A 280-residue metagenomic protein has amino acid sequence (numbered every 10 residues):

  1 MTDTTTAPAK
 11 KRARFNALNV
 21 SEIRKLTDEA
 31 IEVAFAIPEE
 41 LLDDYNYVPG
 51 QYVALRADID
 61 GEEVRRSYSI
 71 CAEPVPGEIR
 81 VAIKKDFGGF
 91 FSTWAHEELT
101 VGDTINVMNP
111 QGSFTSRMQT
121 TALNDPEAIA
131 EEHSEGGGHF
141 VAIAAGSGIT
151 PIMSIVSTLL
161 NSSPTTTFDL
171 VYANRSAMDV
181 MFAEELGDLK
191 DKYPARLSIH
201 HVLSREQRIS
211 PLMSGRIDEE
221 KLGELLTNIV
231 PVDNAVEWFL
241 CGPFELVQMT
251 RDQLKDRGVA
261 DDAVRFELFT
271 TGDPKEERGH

Functional and structural regions predicted by a protein language model:
D3-Q111, T120-L123, G138, N174-S176 (+2 more regions): Ferredoxin-reductase
T93-H280: FNR/FR-type flavoprotein reductase catalytic core
